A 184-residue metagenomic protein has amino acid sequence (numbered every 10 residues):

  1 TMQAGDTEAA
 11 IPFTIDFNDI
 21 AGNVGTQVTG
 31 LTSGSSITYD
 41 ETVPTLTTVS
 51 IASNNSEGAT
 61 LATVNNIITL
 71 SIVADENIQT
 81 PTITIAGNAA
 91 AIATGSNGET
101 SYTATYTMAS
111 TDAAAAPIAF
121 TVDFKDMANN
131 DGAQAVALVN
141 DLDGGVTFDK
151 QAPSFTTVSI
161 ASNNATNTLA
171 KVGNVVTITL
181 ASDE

Functional and structural regions predicted by a protein language model:
T1-A4, T179-E184: Intrinsically disordered, low-complexity linker/propeptide segments enriched in Ser/Thr/Gly/Pro and acidic residues
T1-T7, I11-T14, Q27-S33, N55-T60 (+5 more regions): Extracellular beta-sheet repeat scaffolds used for adhesion and glycan interaction
T14, I20, T42, V49-A52 (+4 more regions): Tandem-repeat architecture and repeat-register "anchor" residues
F17-D19, S35-S36: Repeat-associated, polar segments at repeat-unit boundaries in modular proteins
D19-V24, D126-D131: Short acidic/polar inter-strand loop motif in beta-rich domains
T29-V49, V136-V158: Flexible, low-complexity linkers/stalks enriched in Thr/Pro that connect modular domains
N66-L70, N174-I178: Structural beta-strand segments of beta-rich domains
V73-T80, A181-E184: Short proline/glycine-enriched turn/loop motifs at strand-loop junctions of beta-rich domains
